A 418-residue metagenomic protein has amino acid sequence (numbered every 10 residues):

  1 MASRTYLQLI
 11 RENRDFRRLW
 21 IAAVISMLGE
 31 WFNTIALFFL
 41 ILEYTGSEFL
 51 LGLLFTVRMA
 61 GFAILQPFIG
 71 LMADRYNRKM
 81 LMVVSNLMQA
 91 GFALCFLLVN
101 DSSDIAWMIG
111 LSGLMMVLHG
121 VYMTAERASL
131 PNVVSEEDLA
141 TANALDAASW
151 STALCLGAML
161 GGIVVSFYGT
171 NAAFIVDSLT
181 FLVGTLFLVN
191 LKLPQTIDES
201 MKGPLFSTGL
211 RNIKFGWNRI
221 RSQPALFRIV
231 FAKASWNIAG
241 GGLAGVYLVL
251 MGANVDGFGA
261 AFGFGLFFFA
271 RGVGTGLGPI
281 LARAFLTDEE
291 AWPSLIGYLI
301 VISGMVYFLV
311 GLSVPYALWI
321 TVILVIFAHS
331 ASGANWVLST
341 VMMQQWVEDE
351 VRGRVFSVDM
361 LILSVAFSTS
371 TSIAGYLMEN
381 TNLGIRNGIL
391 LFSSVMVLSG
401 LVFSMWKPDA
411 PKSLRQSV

Functional and structural regions predicted by a protein language model:
M1-F16, P194-F231: Juxtamembrane intracellular "pre-TM" segments in multi-pass secondary transporters
V24, F92, D104-V121, L318-A334: Hydrophobic core of transmembrane alpha-helices in multi-pass small-molecule transporters, especially MFS/SLC-type
I35-T45, L97-V99, L156-V176, V249 (+3 more regions): Transmembrane alpha-helix termini and helix-breaking/packing motifs in multi-pass membrane transporters
F39, A125-V133, V249, W336-W346: Intracellular helix-loop hinge segments at the cytoplasmic ends of transmembrane helices in 12-TM rocker-switch-type
E48-F49, E136-D146, A261-F262, D349-V358: Loop-to-transmembrane helix entry/capping segments in MFS-fold secondary transporters and related SLC/MFSD carriers
I64-F68, R75, K79-L81, S85 (+7 more regions): C-terminal transmembrane bundle of multi-pass solute transporters/carriers
L111-L154, A158: Cytoplasmic helix-loop-helix junction between adjacent transmembrane helices in 12-TM secondary transporters
A128, N132, T170, F174-L205 (+1 more regions): Helix-loop junctions on the cytosolic side of multi-pass membrane transporters, especially the intracellular loop
